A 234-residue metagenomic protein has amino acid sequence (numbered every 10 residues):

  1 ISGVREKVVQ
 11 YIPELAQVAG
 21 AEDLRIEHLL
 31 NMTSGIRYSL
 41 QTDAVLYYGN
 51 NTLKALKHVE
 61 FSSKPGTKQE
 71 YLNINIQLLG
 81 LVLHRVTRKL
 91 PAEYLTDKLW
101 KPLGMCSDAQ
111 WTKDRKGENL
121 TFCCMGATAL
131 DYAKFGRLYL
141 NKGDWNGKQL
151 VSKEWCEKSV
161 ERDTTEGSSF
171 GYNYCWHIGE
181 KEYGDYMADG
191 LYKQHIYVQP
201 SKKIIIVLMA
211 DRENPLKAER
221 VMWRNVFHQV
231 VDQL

Functional and structural regions predicted by a protein language model:
I1-G3, L29, L56, Q69-L99 (+2 more regions): Alpha-helical scaffold elements that line and support the substrate/ligand-binding pocket of soluble hydrolases
I1-S34, H58, T87-C123, A127: Active-site helix/loop module of the DD-peptidase/beta-lactamase fold, centered on the serine-lysine SxxK catalytic
V18-G20, K64-Y71, N119-G126, M187-Y192: Solvent-exposed loop and edge beta-strand segments that line ligand/cofactor-binding and catalytic clefts
G49-G66, N75: Amphipathic alpha-helical interface segments
L53, K113-A127, H177-E182, L191: Carbohydrate-binding/catalytic loop surfaces
S107-A109, C156-M209: Active-site Gly/Thr loop motif
R137, W145-D163: A conserved catalytic-loop motif detector
G190-L234: Structured C-terminal helix/loop/strand segments within mature extracytoplasmic catalytic/sensor domains
